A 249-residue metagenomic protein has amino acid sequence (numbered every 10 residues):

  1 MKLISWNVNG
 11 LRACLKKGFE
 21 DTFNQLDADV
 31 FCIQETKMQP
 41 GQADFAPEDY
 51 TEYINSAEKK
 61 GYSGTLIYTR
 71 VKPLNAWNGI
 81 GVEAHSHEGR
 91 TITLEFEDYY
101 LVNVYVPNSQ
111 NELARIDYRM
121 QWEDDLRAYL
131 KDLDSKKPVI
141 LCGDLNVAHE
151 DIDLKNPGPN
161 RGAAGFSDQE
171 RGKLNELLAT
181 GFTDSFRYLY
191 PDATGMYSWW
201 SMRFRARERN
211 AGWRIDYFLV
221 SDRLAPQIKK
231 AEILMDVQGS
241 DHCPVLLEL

Functional and structural regions predicted by a protein language model:
M1-N9, D98-Q110, C142: Active-site-proximal beta-strand elements of phosphoester/diester hydrolases
M1-P47, T51, A57, Y62 (+1 more regions): N-terminal, active-site-proximal structural segment of metallo-dependent hydrolase catalytic domains
N7, F23-G41, L101, L130-D151 (+4 more regions): Active-site beta-strand/loop signature of hydrolases that rely on acidic residues for catalysis
K37, Q42-S109: Structured beta-strand-rich core segments of catalytic domains in phosphoester-bond hydrolases
T51, W122-A211, I215: Metal-dependent phosphoesterases centered on the DNase I-like endonuclease/exonuclease/phosphatase
N55-E58, V82-E83, R207-N210, M235-Q238: Short Gly/Pro-enriched turn/cap motifs at secondary-structure boundaries
K60-N75, F204-P226: Conserved beta strand-loop-helix elements of the APE1-like EEP
G81-V82, P107-E123, G158-A163: Surface-exposed cleft-lining segments at the edges of enzyme active sites
